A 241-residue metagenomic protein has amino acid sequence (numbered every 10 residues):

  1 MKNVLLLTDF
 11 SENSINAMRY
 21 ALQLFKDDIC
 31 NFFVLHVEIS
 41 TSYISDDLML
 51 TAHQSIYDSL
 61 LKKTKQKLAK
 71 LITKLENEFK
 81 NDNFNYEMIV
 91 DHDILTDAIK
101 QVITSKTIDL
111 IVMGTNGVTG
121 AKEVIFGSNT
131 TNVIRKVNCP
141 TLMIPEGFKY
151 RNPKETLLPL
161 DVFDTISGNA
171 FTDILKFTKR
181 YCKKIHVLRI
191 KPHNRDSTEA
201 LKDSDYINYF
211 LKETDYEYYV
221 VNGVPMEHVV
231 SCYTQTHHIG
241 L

Functional and structural regions predicted by a protein language model:
M1-Q54, E155-V220, I239: Small/aliphatic-rich secondary-structure junction motif
N3, I99-K149, T234-L241: Gly/Ser-rich helix-loop-strand patches that form or flank binding pockets for ribonucleotide-derived cofactors
N16-A17, I94, S128, N169 (+1 more regions): Short, conserved clusters of charged catalytic residues that mark active-site and nucleotide-handling motifs
M18-A21, L68-E76: Short, well-ordered amphipathic alpha-helices
Q23-L24, N132-I134, F177, Y233: Hydrophobic/aromatic ligand-binding patch that stacks against planar heteroaromatic rings of cofactors or nucleotides
H53-Q66: A short acidic, glycine-rich active-site loop that binds or catalyzes chemistry on phosphate/adenosine moieties
T73-I111, L211-L241: Structural beta-alpha unit
